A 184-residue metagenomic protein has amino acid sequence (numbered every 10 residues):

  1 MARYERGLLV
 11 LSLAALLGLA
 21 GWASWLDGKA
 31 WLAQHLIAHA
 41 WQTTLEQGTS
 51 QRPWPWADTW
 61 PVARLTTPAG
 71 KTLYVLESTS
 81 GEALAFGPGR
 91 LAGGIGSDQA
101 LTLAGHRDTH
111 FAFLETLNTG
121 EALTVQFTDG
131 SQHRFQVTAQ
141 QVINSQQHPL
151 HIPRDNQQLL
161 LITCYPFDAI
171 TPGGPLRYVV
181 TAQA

Functional and structural regions predicted by a protein language model:
R3-A184: Solvent-exposed, non-transmembrane regions of membrane-associated and secreted proteins
